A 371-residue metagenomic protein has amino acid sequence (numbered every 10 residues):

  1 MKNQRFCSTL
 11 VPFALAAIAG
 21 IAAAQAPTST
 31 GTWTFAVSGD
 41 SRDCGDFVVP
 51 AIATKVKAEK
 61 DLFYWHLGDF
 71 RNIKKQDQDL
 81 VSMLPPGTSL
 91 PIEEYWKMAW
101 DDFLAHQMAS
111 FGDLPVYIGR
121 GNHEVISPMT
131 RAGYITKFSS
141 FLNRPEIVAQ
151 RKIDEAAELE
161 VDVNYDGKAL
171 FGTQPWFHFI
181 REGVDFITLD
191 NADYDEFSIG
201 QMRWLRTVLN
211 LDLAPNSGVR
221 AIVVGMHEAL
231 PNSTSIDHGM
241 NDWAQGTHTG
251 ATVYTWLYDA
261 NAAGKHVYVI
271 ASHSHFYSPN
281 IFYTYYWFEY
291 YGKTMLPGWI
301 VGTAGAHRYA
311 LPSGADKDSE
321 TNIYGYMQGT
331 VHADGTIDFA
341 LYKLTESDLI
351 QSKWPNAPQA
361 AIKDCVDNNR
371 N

Functional and structural regions predicted by a protein language model:
K2-V11: Bacterial N-terminal signal peptides that target proteins for export
V11-G20: Bacterial N-terminal signal peptides
A24-W96: N-terminal active-site segment of His-dependent metallophosphoesterases
D40, G68-D69, G121-N122, H227 (+1 more regions): Active-site glycine-centered loops adjacent to acidic/histidine catalytic or metal-binding residues that shape
L67, D212-S235: Short acidic, glycine-rich surface-loop motifs adjacent to enzyme active sites
Q78-G218, N241-H248, T252-H266, F276-T330: Extended active-site neighborhood of metal-dependent phosphoesterases/phosphodiesterases
G225-A229, V269-P279: Histidine-centered catalytic micro-motifs
D316-N371: A short C-terminal boundary segment appended to hydrolase-like catalytic domains
